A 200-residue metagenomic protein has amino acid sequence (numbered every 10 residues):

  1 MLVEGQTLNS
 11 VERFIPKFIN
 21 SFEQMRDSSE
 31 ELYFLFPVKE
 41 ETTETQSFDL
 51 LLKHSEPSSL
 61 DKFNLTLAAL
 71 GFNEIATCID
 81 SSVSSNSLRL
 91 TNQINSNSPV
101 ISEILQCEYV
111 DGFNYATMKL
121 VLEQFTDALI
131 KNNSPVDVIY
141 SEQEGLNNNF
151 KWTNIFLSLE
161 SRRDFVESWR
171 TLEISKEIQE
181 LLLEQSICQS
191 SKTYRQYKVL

Functional and structural regions predicted by a protein language model:
M1-K176, L181-L200: Short S/T/G/P-rich N-terminal loop/turn motif that feeds into the first structured element of a domain
